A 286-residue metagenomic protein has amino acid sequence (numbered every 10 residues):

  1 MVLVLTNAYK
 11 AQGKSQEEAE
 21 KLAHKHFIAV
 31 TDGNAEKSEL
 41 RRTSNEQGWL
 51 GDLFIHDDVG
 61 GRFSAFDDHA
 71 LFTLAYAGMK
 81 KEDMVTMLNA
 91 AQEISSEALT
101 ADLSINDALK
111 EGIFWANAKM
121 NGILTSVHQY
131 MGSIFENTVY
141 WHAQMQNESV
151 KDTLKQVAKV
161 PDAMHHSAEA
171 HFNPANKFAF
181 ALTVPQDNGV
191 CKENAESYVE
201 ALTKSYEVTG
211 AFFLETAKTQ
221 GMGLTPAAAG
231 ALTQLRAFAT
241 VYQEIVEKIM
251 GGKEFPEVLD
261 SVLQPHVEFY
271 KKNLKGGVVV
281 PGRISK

Functional and structural regions predicted by a protein language model:
M1-K286: Phosphate-moiety recognition in structured ligand-binding domains
